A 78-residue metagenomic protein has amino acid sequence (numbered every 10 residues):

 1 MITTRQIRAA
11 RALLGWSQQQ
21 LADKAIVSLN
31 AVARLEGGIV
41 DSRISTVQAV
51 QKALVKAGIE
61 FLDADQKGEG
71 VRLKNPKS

Functional and structural regions predicted by a protein language model:
T4-Q6, A64-D65: Mobile acidic interaction elements
R5-Q20, N75-P76: Short basic helix-loop element that most often maps to the first helix and adjoining turn of HTH DNA-binding modules
L14, R43-T46: Short, conserved glycine- and acidic-residue-centered signature motifs in active-site or ligand-binding loops
I26-S42: Recognition helix of helix-turn-helix/homeodomain-like DNA-binding domains that insert into the DNA major groove
S45-L62: DNA major-groove recognition helix of helix-turn-helix/homeodomain DNA-binding modules
I59-S78: Helix-turn-helix/homeodomain-like alpha-helical modules used for DNA recognition and transcription-factor dimerization
